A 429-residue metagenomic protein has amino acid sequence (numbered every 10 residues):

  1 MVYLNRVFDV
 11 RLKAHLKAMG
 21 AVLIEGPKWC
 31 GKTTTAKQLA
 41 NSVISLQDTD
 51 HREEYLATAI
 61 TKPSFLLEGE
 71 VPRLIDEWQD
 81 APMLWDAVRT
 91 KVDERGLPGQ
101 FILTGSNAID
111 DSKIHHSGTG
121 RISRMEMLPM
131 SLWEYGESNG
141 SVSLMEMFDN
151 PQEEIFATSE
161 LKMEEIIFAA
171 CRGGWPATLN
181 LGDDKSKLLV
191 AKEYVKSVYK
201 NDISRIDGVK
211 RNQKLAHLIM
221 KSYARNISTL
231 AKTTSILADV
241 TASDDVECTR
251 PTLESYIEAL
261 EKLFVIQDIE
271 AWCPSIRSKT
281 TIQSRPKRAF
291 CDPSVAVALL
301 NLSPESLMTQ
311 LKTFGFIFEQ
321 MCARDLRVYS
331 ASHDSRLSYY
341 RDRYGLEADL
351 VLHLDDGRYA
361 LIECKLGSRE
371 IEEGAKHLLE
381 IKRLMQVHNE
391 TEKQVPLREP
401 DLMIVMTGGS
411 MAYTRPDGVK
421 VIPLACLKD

Functional and structural regions predicted by a protein language model:
M1-K13: N-terminal pre-Walker A segment at the start of P-loop NTPase domains
I24: Hydrophobic anchor at the beta1->P-loop junction of P-loop NTPases
K32-T33: Conserved lysine of the Walker
I44-P72: Short glycine-rich substrate-engagement loop in P-loop NTPases that contacts/grips substrate
W85-N107: Conserved catalytic/switch belt of AAA+ P-loop NTPases
S112-T229: Interdomain motor-coupling "hinge/lid" segment immediately C-terminal to the ATP-binding subdomain of NTP-driven enzymes
L179-N180, D184-R358: Accessory nucleic acid-recognition modules appended to NTPase machines
M406-D429: Domain-level recognition of nuclease-like catalytic cores that cleave nucleotide substrates
